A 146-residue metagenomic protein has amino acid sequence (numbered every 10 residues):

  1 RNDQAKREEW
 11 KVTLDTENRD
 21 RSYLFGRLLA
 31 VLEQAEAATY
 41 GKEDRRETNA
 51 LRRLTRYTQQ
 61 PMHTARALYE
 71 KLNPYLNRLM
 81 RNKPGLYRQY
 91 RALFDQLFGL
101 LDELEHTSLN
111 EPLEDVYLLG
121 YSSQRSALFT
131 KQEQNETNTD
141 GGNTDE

Functional and structural regions predicted by a protein language model:
R1-E146: Intrinsic-disorder/low-complexity detector
